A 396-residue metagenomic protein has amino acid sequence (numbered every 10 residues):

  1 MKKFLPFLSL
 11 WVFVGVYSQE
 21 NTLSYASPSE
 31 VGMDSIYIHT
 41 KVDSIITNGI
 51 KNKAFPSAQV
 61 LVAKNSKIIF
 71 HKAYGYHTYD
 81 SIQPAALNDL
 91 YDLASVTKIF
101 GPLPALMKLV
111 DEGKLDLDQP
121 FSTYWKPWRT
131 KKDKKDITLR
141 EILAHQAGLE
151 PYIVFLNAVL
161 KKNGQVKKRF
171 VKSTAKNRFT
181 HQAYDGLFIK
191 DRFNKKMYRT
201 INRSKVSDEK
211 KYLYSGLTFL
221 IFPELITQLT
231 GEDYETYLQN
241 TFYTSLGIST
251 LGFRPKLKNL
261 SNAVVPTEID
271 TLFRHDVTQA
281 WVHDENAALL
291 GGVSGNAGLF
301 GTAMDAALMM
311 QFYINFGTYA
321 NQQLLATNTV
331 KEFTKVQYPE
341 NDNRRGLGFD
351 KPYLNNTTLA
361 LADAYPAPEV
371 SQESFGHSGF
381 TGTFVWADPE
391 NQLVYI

Functional and structural regions predicted by a protein language model:
M1-N21: Bacterial Sec-dependent N-terminal signal peptides
V16-S44, N163-K176, T180: Sec-dependent signal peptide cleavage junction
A26-L93, K114, Y124, R199-I201 (+2 more regions): Short, conserved catalytic-motif segment at the N-terminal edge
D34, K98, T302: Short, conserved phosphate/pyrophosphate- and ester-handling motifs at nucleotide-, phospho-/glycolipid
D43-I46, V60, S66, L90-F121 (+4 more regions): Active-site SXXK
L117-K132: Short, glycine/proline-biased beta-turn/loop segments that scaffold the active-site neighborhood
K132-E373: Short, surface-exposed loop or secondary-structure junction motifs that flank catalytic or metal-binding residues
S374, T381-V394: Short, surface-exposed beta-strand/loop micro-motifs that present aromatic residues
